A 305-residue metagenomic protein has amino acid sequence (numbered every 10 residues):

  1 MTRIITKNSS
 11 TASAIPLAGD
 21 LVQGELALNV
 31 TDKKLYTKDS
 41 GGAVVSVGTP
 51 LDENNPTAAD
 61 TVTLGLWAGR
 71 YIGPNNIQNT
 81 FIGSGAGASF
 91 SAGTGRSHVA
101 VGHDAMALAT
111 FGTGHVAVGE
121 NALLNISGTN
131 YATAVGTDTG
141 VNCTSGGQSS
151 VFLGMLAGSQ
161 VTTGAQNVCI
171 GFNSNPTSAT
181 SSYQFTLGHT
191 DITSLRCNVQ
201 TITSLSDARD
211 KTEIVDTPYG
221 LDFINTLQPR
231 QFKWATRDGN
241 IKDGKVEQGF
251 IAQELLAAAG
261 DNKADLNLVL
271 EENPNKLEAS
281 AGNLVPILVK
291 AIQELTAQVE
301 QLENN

Functional and structural regions predicted by a protein language model:
M1-S13, T37-Y71, Q160, D191-D216 (+2 more regions): Glycine-rich, low-complexity segments
A14-V22, T80, I241-Q248: Short, polar loop/linker segments at the starts of domains and inter-domain junctions
G19-T37: Short hydrophobic/aromatic-rich beta-strand motifs
D32-K33, S40-G42, D261-N262: Acidic glycine-/aspartate-rich tracts in secreted/extracellular proteins
L35-T37, F185, L195, F232 (+1 more regions): Short polybasic amphipathic segments
T49-S206: Glycine- and small/polar-enriched repetitive beta-structure motifs of secreted/surface proteins
L205-N305: Intramolecular chaperone/auto-protease modules of tailspike-like proteins
